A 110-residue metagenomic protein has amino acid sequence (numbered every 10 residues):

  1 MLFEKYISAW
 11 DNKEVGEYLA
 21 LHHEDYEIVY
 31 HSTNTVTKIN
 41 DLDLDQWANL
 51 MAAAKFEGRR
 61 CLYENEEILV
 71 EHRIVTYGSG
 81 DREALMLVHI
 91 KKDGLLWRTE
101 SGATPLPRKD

Functional and structural regions predicted by a protein language model:
E4-S8: Amphipathic alpha-helical repeat scaffolds
W10-K13, M51: Hydrophobic residues in alpha-helical segments
N12-V29: Short, well-ordered alpha-helical segments enriched in acidic and aromatic residues
L21, T33-N34, D41, K109: Residue-level detector of alpha-helical recognition elements and their boundaries
E27-T37, L50-M51, G102: A short gly/proline-enriched turn/hairpin at secondary-structure junctions
D41-D110: A beta-strand edge to alpha-helix "cap/lid" segment located at domain peripheries
